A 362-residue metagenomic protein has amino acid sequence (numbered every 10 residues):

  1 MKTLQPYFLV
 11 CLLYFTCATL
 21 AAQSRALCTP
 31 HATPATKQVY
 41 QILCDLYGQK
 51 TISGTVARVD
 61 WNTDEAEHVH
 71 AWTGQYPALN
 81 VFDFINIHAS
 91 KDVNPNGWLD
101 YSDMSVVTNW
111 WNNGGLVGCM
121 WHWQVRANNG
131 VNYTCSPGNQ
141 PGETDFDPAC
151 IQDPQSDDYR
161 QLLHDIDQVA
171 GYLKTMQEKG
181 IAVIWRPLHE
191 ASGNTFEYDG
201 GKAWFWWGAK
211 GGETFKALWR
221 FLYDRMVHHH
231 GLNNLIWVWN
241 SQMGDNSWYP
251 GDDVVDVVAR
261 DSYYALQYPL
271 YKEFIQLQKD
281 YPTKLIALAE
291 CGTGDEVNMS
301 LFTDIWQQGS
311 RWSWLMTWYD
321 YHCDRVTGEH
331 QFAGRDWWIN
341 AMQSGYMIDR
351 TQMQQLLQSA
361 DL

Functional and structural regions predicted by a protein language model:
M1-Q23: Bacterial Sec-dependent N-terminal signal peptides
A22-D100, M353-L362: N-terminal module-boundary/linker segments of secreted carbohydrate-active enzymes
Q38, W61-V69, Y101-S105, G171 (+3 more regions): Alpha-helical scaffolding within the catalytic cores of extracellular/periplasmic polymer-degrading hydrolases
G48-T51, Q75-A78, N113-V117, E178-I184 (+4 more regions): Loop/turn elements at helix/coil->beta-strand transitions in domains of secreted/extracellular proteins
I52-V56, K284-L362: Substrate-binding cleft of secreted/luminal carbohydrate-active enzymes
G54-V56, R186-H189, W219-N246, L285-E296: Aromatic-lined carbohydrate-recognition surfaces of secreted/lumenal glycan-active proteins
N80-F82, D245-Y268, W318: Aromatic- and acid-rich polysaccharide-binding/catalytic face of secreted or lumenal carbohydrate-active enzymes
A89-F221, H228, L232: Substrate-binding cleft of extracellular glycoside hydrolase catalytic domains
